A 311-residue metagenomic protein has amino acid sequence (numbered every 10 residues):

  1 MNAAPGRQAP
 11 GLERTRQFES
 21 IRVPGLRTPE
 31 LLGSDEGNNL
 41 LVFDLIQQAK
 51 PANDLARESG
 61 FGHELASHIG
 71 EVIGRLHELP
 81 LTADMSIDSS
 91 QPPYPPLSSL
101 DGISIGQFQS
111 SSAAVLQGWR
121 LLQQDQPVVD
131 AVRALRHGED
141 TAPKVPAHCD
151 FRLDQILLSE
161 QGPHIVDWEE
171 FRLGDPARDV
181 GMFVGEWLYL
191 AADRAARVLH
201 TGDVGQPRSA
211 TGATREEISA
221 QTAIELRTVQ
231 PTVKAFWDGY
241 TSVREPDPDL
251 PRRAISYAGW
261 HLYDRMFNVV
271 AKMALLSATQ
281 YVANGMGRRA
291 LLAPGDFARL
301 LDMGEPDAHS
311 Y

Functional and structural regions predicted by a protein language model:
M1-S34, S59-I69: A conserved alpha-helical element in kinase catalytic cores
L41-K50: Short pocket-lining segment of the protein kinase catalytic domain that shapes the ATP-binding cleft
Q48, P163-H164, F171-L173, L190 (+1 more regions): Activation segment
A49-Q91: Conserved kinase catalytic-core helix
S86-H137, R227-T232, F236, F267: Active-site catalytic-loop/activation-segment of kinase and kinase-like phosphoryl-transfer enzymes
A131-R178: Active-site acidic catalytic loop and adjacent metal/ATP-binding pocket of ATP-dependent phosphoryl transfer enzymes
R178-S242, G259-L275: Active-site activation/catalytic loop segments of kinase-like enzymes and analogous catalytic loops in related
I224-Q230, A235-Y311: ATP/Mg2+ or Mg2+-diphosphate-binding catalytic cores that bind nucleotide phosphates or diphosphates via glycine-rich
